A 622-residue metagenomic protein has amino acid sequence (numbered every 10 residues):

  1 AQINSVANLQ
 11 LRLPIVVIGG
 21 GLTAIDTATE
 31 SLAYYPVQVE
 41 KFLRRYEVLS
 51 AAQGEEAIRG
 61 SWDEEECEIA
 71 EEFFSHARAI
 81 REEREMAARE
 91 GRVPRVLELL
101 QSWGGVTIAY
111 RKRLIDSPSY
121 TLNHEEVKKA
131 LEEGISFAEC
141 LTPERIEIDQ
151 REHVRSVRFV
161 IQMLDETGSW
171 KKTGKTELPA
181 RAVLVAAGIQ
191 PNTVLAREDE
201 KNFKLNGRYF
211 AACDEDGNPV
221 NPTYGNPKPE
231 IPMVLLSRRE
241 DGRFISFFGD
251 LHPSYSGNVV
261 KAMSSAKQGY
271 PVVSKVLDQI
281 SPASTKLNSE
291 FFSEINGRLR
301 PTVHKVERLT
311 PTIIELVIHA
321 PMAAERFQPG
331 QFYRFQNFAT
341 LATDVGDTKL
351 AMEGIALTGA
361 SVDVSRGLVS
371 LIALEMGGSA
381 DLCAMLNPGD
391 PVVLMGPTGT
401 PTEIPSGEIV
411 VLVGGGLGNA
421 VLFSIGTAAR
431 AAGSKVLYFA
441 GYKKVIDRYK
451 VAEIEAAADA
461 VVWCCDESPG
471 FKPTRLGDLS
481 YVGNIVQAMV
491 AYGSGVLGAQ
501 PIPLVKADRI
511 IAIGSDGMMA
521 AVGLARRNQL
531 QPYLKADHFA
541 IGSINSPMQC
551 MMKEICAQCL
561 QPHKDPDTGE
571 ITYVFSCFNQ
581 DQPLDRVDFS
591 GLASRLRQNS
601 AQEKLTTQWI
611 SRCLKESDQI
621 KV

Functional and structural regions predicted by a protein language model:
A1-L11, I146-Q150, D165-S254, A536 (+1 more regions): FAD-site-proximal beta/loop scaffold in flavoenzymes
A1-R12, N288-F292, M395-G407, P501: A short, basic/flexible loop-to-alpha-helix module at the beginning of a structural domain
L9-G21, I409-V411: Beta1/beta-strand and adjacent pyrophosphate-binding region of the FAD-binding site in flavoprotein oxidoreductases
P36-G207, D459, R475-Q487, A491: A Rossmann-like FAD-binding core segment of flavoenzymes
T107-Y110, K435-K443, V462-D466, I544: Short internal beta-strands
F247-V276: A conserved FAD-binding loop/helix module that cradles the flavin
R298-P388: Ferredoxin-reductase
I446-V622: Reductase modules of NAD(P)H-dependent flavoproteins
